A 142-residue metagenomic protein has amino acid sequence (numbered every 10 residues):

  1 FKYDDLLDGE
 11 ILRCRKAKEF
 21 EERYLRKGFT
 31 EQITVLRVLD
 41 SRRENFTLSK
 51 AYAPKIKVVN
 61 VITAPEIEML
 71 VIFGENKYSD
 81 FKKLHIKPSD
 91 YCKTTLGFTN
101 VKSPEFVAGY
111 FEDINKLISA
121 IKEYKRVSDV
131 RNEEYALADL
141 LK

Functional and structural regions predicted by a protein language model:
K2-L7, A17-K142: C-terminal accessory helical subdomains adjacent to catalytic cores in phosphodiester- and nucleotide-handling enzymes
L12-R15: Conserved helicase motor
